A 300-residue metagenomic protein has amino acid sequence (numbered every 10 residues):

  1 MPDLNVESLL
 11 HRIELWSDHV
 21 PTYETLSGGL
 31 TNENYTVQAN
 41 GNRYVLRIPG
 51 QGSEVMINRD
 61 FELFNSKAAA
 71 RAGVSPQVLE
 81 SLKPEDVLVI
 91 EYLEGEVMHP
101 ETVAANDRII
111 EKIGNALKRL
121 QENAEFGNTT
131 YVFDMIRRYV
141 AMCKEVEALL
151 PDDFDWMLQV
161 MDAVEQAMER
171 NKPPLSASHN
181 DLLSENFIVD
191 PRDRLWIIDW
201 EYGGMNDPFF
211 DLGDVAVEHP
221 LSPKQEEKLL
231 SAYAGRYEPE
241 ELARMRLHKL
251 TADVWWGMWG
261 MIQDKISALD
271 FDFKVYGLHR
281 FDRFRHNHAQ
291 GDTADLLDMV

Functional and structural regions predicted by a protein language model:
P2-S17, E122-N180, D190-R192: An alpha-helical support segment within catalytic cores of ATP-dependent transferases
S17, L117-E125, M168, H219 (+3 more regions): A general structural signal marking secondary-structure boundaries and capping sites
S17-E24: Conserved N-terminal boundary motif of the eukaryotic protein kinase catalytic domain
E24-D134, A141, A148-D155, K172-P174: ATP-binding pocket architecture of kinase catalytic cores
E24-S27, T31-G41, V45-L46, V78 (+2 more regions): Active-site acidic catalytic loop and adjacent metal/ATP-binding pocket of ATP-dependent phosphoryl transfer enzymes
A68, R244-L250: Alpha-helical transmembrane segments of integral membrane proteins
V146, D152, W259-V300: ATP/Mg2+ or Mg2+-diphosphate-binding catalytic cores that bind nucleotide phosphates or diphosphates via glycine-rich
F209-P239, L250-A268, R283: Active-site activation/catalytic loop segments of kinase-like enzymes and analogous catalytic loops in related
